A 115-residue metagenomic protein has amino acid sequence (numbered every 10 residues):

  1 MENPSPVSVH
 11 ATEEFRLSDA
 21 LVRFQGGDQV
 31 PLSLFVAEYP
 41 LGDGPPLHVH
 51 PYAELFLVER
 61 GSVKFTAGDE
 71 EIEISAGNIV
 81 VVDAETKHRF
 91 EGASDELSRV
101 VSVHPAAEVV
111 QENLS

Functional and structural regions predicted by a protein language model:
M1-L32, N113-S115: A short, N-terminal "cap"/entry segment at the start of jelly-roll beta-barrel domains of the cupin/DSBH fold
F24-G27, G44-H50, E91-A93, E112-N113: Short histidine-centered beta-strand/loop micro-motifs that create catalytic or ligand/metal-coordination sites
F35-H50, A84: Conserved short histidine dyad/triad with adjacent acidic residue
A53, V58-V63, G68: Glycine- and acidic-residue-biased ligand/ion/polar-headgroup-sensing regions
D69-A84: Short acidic-glycine-tyrosine-enriched beta hairpin
A84-V110: Ligand-binding loop in jelly-roll beta-barrel domains
